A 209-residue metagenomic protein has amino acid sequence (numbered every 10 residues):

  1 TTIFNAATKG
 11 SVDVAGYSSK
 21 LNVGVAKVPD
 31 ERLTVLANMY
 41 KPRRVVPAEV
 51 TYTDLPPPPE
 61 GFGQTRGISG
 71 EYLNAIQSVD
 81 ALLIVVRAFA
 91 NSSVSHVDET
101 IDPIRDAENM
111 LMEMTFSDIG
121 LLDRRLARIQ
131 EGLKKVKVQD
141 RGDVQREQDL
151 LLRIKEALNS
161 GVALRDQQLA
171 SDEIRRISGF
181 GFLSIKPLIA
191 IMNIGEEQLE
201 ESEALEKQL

Functional and structural regions predicted by a protein language model:
T1-F4, R128-L209: C-terminal-of-GTPase-core extension/linker across diverse P-loop GTPases
T1-S95, P103-I104, R124, I129-G132 (+1 more regions): Conserved G1/Walker A P-loop phosphate-binding module
V12, E31-N38, T53, S92-S95 (+7 more regions): Flexible, active-site-adjacent loop/turn segments at secondary-structure boundaries
S19-L21, P103, A107, A157 (+1 more regions): Preference for short coil/turn "hinge" residues that link or interrupt alpha-helices
T51-T53, D80-R87, P103-A127, L150-D166 (+1 more regions): Conserved beta-strand/loop subsegment of P-loop NTPase cores
P58-G63, E99, R105-M114, K137-G142 (+1 more regions): Flexible beta-alpha connector loops of hexameric P-loop NTPases
